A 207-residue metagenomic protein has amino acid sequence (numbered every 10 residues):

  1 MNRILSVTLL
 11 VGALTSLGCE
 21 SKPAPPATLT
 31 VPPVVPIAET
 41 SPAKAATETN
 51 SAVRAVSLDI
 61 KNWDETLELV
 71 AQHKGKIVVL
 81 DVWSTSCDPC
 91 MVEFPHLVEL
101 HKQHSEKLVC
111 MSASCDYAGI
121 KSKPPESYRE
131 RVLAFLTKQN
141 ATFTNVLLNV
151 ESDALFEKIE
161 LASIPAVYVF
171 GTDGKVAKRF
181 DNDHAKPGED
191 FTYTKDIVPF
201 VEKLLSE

Functional and structural regions predicted by a protein language model:
M1-I60, K175-R179, E207: N-terminal targeting signals for export/organelle localization
A55-V78, K102: A short beta-strand-turn-helix
L69-M91, L97: Short active-site neighborhood of thiol/selenol oxidoreductases, capturing the structured segment around
K74-K76, E106, L161: Active-site acidic short loop of glycosyltransferases
M91-Q139, L148-F156: Structural microenvironment flanking redox-active thiols in thiol-disulfide oxidoreductases
A141-T144, I159-Y168: Structural micro-motif
V169-E207: Thiol-/selenol-based redox modules, centered on thioredoxin-like and closely related oxidoreductase domains
